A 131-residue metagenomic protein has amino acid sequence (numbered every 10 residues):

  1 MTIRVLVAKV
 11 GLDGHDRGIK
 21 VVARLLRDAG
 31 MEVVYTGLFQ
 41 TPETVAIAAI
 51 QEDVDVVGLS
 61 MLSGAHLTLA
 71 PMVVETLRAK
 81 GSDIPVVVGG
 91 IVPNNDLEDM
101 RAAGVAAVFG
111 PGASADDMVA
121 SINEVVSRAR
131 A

Functional and structural regions predicted by a protein language model:
A8-L12: N-terminal pre-triad scaffold of radical SAM enzymes
I19-N123, S127-R128: Cofactor-cradling patches in redox/metallo enzymes
